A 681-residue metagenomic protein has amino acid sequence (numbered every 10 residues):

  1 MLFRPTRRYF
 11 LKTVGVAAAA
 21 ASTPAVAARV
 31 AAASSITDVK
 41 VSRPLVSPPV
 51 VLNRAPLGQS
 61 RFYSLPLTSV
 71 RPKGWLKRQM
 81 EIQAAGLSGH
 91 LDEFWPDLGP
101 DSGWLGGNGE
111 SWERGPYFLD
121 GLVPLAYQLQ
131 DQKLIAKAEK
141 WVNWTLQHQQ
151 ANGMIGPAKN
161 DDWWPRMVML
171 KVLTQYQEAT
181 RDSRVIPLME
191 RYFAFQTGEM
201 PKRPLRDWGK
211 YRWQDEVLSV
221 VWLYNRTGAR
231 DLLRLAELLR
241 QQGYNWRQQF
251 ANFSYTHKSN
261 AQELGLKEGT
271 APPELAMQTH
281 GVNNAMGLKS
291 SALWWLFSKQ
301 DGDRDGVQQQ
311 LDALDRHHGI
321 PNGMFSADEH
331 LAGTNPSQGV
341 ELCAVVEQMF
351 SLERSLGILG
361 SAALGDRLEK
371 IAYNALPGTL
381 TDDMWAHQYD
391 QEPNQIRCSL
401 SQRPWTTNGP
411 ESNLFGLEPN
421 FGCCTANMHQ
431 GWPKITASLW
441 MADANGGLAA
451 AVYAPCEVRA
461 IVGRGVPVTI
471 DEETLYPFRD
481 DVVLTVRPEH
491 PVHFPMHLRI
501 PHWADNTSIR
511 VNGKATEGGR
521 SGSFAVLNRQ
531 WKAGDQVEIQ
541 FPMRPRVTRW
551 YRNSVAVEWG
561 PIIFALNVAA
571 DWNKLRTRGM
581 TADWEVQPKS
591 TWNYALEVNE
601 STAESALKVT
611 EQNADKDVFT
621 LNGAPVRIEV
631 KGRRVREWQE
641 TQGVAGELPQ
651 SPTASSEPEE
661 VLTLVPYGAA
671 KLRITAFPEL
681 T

Functional and structural regions predicted by a protein language model:
M1-A18: N-terminal secretory signal peptides and thylakoid transit peptides that target proteins across membranes
A25-S34: Signal peptide processing junction and immediate N-terminal pro/mature segment of secreted/exported proteins
I36-L45, V307, D366-N374, T379-T485 (+4 more regions): C-terminal beta-rich recognition modules with glycine/proline-rich loops and embedded aromatic residues
I36-Q132, R166-A179, Q214-D231, L235 (+2 more regions): Aromatic (Trp/Tyr) and acidic
W104-N108, P116, L125-S254, Q262: Extended ligand-binding groove/face enriched in aromatic
M167, R203-P204, N245-A261, A271 (+4 more regions): Asp-box/BNR beta-propeller blade signature and adjacent active/binding-site loops in extracellular glycan-interacting
H318-L331: Flexible glycine/proline-rich, aromatic-decorated loop/lid segments
A504-Q530, V547-R552: Solvent-exposed beta-strand/loop surfaces of large extracellular or lumenal domains
